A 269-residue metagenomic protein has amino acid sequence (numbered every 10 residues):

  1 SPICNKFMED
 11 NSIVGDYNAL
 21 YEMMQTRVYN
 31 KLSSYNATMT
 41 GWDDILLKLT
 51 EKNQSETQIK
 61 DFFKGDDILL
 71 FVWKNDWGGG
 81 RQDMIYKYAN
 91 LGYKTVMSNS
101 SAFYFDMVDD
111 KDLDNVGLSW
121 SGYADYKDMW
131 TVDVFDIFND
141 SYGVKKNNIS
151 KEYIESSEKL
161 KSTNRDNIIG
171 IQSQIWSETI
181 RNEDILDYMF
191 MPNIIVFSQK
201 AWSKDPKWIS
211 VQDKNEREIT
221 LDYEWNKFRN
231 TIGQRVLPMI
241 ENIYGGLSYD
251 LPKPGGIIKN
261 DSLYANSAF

Functional and structural regions predicted by a protein language model:
S1-L69, W73-G92: Active-site neighborhood of glycoside hydrolase catalytic domains
S1-P2, K52-S55, D106-D114, E183-L186: Histidine/acidic-residue-rich catalytic or RNA/ligand-binding cores of hydrolases and nuclease-related proteins
S33-D43, T95-N99, K204-S210: Acidic/polar loop patches that form or flank catalytic/metal-binding clefts of enzymes that bind anionic ligands
M39-W42, L69-V72, K94-S98, I169-Q174 (+1 more regions): Structural recognition of the beta-strand scaffold that forms the well-ordered cores of secreted hydrolase catalytic
G41-K52, S101-M107, V211-E216: A glycine-rich phosphate-binding loop feature that marks nucleotide/adenosyl-phosphate handling sites
D44-L47, W73-N75, S100-F103, Q174-E178: Active-site beta-loop-alpha junctions enriched in small/polar residues
Q82-Q174: Aromatic-lined glycan-binding groove of carbohydrate-active enzymes
D140-F269: C-terminal functional modules
